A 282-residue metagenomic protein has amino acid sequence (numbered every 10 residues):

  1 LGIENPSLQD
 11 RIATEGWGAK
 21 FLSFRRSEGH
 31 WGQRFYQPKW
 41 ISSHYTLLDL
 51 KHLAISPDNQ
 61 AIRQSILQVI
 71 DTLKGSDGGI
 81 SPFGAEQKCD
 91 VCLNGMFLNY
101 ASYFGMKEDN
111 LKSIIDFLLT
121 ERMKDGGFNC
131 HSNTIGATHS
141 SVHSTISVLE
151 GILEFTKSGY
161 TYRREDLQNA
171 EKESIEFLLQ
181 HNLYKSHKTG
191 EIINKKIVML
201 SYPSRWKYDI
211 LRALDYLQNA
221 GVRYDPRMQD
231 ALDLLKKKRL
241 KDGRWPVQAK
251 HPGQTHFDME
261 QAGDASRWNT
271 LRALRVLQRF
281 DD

Functional and structural regions predicted by a protein language model:
L1-D282: Preference for long, amphipathic alpha-helical scaffolds in soluble/luminal domains and all-alpha bundles
